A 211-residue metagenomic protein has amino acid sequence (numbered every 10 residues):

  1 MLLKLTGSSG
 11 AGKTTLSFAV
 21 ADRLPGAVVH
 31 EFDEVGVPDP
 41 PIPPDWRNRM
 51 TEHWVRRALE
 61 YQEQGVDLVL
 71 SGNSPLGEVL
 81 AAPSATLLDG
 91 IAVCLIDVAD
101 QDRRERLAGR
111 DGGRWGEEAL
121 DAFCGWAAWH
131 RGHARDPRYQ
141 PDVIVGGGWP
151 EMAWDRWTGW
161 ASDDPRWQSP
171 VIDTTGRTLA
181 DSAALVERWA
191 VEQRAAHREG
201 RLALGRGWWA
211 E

Functional and structural regions predicted by a protein language model:
L2: Walker A (P-loop) ATP-phosphate-binding motif of ABC ATPase nucleotide-binding domains
L5: Hydrophobic anchor at the beta1->P-loop junction of P-loop NTPases
S8, T14-E60: Conserved substrate/cofactor phosphate-moiety recognition/catalytic segment in nucleotide-dependent phosphotransferases
Q62, E187-H197: Short, hydrophobic alpha-helical segments
Q64-L70, A92: Loop/turn-to-beta-strand initiation segments
S74-G77, V98-D102, R177-T178: Conserved nucleotide-binding/hydrolysis micro-motifs of P-loop NTPases
L87-R110, I172: Conserved phosphate-donor/acceptor-positioning beta-strand/loop module used by diverse small-molecule
G113-D181, L185, H197-E211: Small-molecule kinase domains that catalyze NTP-dependent phosphoryl transfer to phosphate-bearing small molecules
